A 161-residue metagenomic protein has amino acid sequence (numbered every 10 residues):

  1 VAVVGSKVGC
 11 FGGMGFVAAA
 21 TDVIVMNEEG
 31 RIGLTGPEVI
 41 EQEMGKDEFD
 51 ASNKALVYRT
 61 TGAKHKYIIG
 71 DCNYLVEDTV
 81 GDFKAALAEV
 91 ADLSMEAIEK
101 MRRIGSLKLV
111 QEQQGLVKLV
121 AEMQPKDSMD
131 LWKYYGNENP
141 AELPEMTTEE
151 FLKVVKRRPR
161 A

Functional and structural regions predicted by a protein language model:
V1-I98: Conserved catalytic cores of soluble enzyme domains, especially glycine-rich substrate-binding beta-alpha loops
V57-A161: Terminal-region recognition feature
